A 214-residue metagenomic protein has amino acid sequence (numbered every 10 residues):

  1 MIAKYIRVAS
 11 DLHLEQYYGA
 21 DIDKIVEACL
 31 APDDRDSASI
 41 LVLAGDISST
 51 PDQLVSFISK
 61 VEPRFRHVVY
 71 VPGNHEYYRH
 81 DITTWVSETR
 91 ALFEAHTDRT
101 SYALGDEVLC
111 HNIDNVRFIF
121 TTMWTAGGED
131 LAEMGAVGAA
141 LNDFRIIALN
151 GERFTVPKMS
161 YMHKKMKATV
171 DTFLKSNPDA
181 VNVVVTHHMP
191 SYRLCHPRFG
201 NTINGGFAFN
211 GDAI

Functional and structural regions predicted by a protein language model:
M1-R7, L109-F120: Beta-strand-turn-beta hairpins that frame and shape the catalytic cleft of phosphate-ester-processing enzymes
M1-V71, E76-T84, I146-R153: N-terminal active-site segment of His-dependent metallophosphoesterases
I6, I40, T100-S101, V116 (+1 more regions): Short, Asp-centered acidic motifs that coordinate Mg2+ and/or phosphate in catalytic or ligand-binding sites
H13-L14, S48, H75-Y77, C110 (+2 more regions): Short, solvent-exposed loop/turn segments at secondary-structure junctions
D33-S37, I113, F173-A180: Glycine-rich phosphate-binding loop signature in dinucleotide/nucleotide-binding domains
D34-D36, S101-N112: Short acidic low-complexity segments
I82-L104: Glycine/small-residue-rich loop that forms an oxyanion/phosphate-binding "nest" at active or ligand-binding sites
I119-V184, H188-F209: Active-site-proximal loop/helix segment associated with metal-binding centers of metalloenzymes
